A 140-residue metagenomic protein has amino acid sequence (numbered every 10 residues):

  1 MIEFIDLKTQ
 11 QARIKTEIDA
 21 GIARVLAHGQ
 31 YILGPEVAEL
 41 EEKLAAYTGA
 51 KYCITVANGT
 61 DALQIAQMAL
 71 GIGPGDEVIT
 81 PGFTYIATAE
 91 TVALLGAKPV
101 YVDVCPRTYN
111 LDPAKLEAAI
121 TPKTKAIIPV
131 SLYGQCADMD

Functional and structural regions predicted by a protein language model:
M1-Q30, P35: N-terminal "arm"/small-domain region of PLP-dependent enzymes with the aminotransferase-like
F4-D6, A57, I128: Short beta-strand segments
D6, I22, L44-A45, V78: Short hydrophobic motif
A20, V37-K43, Y47-K51, A114 (+3 more regions): PLP-dependent aminotransferase class I/II
G29-E77, T91-L95, V100-D103: Phosphate-binding glycine-rich loop
M68-D140: PLP-dependent aminotransferase-like
